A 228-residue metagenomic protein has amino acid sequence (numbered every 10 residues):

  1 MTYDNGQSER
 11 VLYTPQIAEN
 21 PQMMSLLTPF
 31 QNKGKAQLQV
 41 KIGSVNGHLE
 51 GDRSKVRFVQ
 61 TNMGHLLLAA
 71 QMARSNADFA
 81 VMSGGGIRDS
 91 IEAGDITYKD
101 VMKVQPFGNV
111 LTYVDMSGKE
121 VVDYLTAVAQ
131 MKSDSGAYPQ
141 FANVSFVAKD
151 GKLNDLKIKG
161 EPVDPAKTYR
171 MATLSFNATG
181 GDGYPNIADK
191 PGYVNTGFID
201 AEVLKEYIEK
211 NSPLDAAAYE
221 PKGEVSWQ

Functional and structural regions predicted by a protein language model:
M1-R10, G47-M63, M131-Q140, I187-D189 (+1 more regions): Short, charge-rich amphipathic segments
M1-V40, K132-Q140, V147-K149, L156: Active-site-adjacent helix-turn-beta-strand microarchitecture at beta-sheet edges that either contains or buttresses
T2-G6, A36-G47, Y98-K99, L174-T179: Short, compositionally biased low-complexity segments
Y13, A18-I96: Hard-cation-handling environments
H65-A69, A73-Q228: Feature captures C-terminal
